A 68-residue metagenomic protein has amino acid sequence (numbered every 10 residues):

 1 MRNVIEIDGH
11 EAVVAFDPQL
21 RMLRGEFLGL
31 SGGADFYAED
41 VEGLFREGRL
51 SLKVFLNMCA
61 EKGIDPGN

Functional and structural regions predicted by a protein language model:
M1-V13, V41-N68: Short, charged, surface-exposed hinge/linker loops at domain edges that act as mobile lids or interdomain connectors
V13-D35: A short, structured beta-strand/loop element
M22, F36, E47-S51: Aromatic-residue detector
G33-G43: Short, surface-exposed polybasic/aromatic micro-patch for ligand or macromolecular engagement
